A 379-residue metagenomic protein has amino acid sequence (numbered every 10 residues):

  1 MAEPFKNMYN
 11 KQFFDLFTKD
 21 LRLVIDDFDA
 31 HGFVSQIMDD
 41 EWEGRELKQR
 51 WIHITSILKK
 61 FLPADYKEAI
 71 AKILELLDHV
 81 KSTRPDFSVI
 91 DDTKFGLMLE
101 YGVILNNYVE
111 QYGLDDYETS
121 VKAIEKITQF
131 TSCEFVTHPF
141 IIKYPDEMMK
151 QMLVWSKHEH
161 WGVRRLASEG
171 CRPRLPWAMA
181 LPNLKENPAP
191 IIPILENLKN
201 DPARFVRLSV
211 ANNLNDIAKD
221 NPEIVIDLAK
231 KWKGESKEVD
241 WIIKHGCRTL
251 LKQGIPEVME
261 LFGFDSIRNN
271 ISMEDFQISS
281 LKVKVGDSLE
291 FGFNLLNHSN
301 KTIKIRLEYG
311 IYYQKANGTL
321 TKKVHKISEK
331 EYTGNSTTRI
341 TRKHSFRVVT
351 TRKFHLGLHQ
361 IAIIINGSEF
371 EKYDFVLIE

Functional and structural regions predicted by a protein language model:
M1-V258, K284-V285, E290, K301: Surface-facing alpha-helical segments and adjacent helix-coil boundary elements at the starts of domains
E257-S272: Proline/serine/threonine-rich low-complexity linkers at boundaries of modular beta-sandwich domains
I271-M273, K315-E329: Short beta-strand and strand-turn-strand segments in soluble, beta-rich domains
Q277-K284: Short beta-strand segments of immunoglobulin-like
S288-L296, N300-K315: Beta-strand-rich binding/interaction modules
K322-V349, L377: A beta-strand/beta-hairpin structural motif
V348-L358: Short glycine/proline/serine/threonine-rich loop/turn segments at secondary-structure transition edges
S368-E379: Short beta-strand elements
